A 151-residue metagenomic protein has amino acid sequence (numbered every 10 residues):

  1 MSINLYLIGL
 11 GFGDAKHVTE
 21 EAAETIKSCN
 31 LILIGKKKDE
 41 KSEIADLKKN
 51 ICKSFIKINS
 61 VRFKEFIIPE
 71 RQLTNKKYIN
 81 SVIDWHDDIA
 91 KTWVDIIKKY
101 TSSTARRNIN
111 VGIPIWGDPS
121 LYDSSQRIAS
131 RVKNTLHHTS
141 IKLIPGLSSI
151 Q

Functional and structural regions predicted by a protein language model:
M1-K16, E20-S140: Class I S-adenosyl-L-methionine
S140, I144-Q151: Short, flexible loop segments at boundaries between secondary-structure elements
